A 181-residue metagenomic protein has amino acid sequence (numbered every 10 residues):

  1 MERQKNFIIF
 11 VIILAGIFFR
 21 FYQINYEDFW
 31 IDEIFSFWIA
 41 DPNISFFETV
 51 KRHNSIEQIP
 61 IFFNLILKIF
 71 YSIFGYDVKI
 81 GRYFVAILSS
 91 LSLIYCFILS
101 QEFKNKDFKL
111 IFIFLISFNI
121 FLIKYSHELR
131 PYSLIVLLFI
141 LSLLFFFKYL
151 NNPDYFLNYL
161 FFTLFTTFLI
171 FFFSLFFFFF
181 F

Functional and structural regions predicted by a protein language model:
M1, E102-K106, S142-N158: Membrane-interface transmembrane helices that cradle and orient dolichyl/undecaprenyl
K5-E33: Transmembrane signal-anchor helices characteristic of membrane glycosylation enzymes that use polyprenol
N6, F10, L14-I17, Y83-F103 (+1 more regions): Transmembrane-helix motifs of polytopic, lipid-linked glycan transferases
F10, L110, K148-F168: Short hydrophobic alpha-helices at membrane interfaces in multi-pass membrane enzymes
G16-F19, F112-S117, T166: Short helix- or helix-capping micro-motifs that position conserved polar/aromatic residues at function-defining sites
E33-F70: Extracytosolic helix-loop segments that constitute the early lumenal/periplasmic catalytic or substrate-binding loops
I61, L65, I73-I94: Loop-to-helix entry region of an early transmembrane alpha helix in multi-pass inner-membrane enzymes
H127-Y132: Short acidic/glycine- and proline-prone juxtamembrane loop motifs at membrane-interface regions of multi-pass membrane
